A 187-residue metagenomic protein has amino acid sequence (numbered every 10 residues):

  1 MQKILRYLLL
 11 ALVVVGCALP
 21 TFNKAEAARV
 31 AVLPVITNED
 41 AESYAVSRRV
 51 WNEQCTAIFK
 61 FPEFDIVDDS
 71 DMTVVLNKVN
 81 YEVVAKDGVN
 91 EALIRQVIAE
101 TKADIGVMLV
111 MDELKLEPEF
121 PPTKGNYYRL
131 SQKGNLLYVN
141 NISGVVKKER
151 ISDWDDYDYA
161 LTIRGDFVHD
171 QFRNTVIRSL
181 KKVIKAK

Functional and structural regions predicted by a protein language model:
Q2-L10: Sec-dependent signal peptide recognition, specifically the positively charged N-region followed immediately by
A11-A18: Hydrophobic h-region of N-terminal signal peptides that target proteins for export in Gram-negative bacteria
L19-A31, V97-E100, L116-K187: C-terminal/domain-edge helix-coil "capping" segments
F22-N38, E42-V46: N-terminal export/targeting and maturation segments
T37-D40, M72-V74, D112-E117: Solvent-exposed loop/turn segments at secondary-structure junctions within structured extracellular/periplasmic domains
A41-M108, S143-V145: N-terminal segment of the mature soluble domain
I105-M111, L130-Q132: A short hydrophobic beta-strand element
